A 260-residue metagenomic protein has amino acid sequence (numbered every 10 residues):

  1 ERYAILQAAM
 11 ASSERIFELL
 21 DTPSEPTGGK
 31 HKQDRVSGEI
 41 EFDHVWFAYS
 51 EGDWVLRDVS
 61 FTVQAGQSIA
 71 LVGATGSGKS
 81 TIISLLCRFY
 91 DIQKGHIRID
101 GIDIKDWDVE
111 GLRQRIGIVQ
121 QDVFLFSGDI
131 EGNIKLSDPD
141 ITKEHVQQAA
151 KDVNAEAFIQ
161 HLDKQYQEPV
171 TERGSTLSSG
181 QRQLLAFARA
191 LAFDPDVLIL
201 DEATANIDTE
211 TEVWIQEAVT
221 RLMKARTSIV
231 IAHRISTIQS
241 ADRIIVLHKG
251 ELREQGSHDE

Functional and structural regions predicted by a protein language model:
E1-E18: Cytosolic ends of transmembrane helices, especially the final helix of ABC transmembrane type-1 domains
A11-S12, E25, I244: Alpha-helical transmembrane segments and their juxtamembrane interfaces
E18, E25, K135: Conserved E/DxxT/N motif and adjacent residues on the DHp alpha2 helix of HisKA-family sensor histidine kinases
D21-S24, S50: Secondary-structure transition/hinge residues
G28, Q33-E260: ABC-type nucleotide-binding domain
